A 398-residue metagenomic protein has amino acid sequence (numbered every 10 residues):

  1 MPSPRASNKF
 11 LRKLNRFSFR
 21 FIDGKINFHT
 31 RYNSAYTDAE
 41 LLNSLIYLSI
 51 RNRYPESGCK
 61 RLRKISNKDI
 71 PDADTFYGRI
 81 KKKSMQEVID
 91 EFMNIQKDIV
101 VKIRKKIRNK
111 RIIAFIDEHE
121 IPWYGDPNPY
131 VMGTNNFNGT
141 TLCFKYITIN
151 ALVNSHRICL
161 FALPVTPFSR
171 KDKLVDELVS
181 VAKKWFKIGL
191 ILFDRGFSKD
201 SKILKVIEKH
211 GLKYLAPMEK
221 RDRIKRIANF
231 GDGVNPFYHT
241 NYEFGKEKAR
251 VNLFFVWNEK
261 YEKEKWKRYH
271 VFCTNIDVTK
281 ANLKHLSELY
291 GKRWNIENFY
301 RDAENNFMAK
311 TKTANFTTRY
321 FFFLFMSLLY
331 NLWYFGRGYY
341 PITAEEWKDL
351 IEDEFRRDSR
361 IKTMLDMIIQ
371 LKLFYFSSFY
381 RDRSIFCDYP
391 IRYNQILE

Functional and structural regions predicted by a protein language model:
M1-A35, G231-E259, K263, N305 (+1 more regions): A short, flexible helix-boundary coil/loop motif
F10, L14, A114, E120 (+4 more regions): Short amphipathic alpha-helical "interface-anchor" segments enriched in bulky aromatics
I26-N94, V153-R157, G189-L192, Y320: Short, positively charged, Gly/Tyr-enriched micro-motifs that form contact patches at catalytic or ligand/partner
S44, G58-K60, D72-F76, K110-I121 (+6 more regions): Short, conserved catalytic/metal-binding motifs centered on acidic residues
G78-V153: Active-site-proximal, Lys/Arg-enriched surface segment that forms a nucleic-acid-binding/basic interface patch
T134-I188: Electropositive, glycine- and tryptophan-enriched low-complexity nucleic-acid-binding patches
S169-R226: Domain-level cores of phosphate- or acyl-group-handling catalytic modules
H210-E304, E398: An anionic, glycine-rich sequence signature occurring as long contiguous blocks
